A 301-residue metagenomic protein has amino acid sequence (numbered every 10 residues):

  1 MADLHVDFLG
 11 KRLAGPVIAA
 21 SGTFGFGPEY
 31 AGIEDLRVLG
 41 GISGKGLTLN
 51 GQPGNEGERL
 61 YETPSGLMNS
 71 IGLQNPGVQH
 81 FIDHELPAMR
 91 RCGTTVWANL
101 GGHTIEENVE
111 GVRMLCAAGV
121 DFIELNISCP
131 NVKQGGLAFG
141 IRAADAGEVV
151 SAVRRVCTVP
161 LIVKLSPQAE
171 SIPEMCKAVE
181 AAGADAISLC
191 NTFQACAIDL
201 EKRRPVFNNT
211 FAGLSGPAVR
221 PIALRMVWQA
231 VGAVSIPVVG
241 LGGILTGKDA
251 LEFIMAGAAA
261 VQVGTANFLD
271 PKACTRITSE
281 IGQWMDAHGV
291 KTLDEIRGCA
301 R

Functional and structural regions predicted by a protein language model:
M1-V96, G102: N-terminal capping/small domains of soluble enzymes
G22-T23, G242-I244: Active-site metal-binding loops of divalent metal-dependent hydrolases
G32, H103-V239, L245-A258, V263: Alpha/beta enzyme core
T48-P53, P130-V132, Q194-A197, F268-D270: Short gly/pro/ser/thr-enriched loop/turn and capping motifs at secondary-structure boundaries
G54-P64, I198-A212, I254, A266-K291: C-terminal helical cap(s) of enzyme catalytic domains, especially alpha/beta-barrels
I244-K248, D270, R301: Small/polar glycine-rich anion-binding or flexible loop at a beta-alpha turn
D294-R301: A short, charged, Gly/Pro-tolerant segment at domain boundaries
